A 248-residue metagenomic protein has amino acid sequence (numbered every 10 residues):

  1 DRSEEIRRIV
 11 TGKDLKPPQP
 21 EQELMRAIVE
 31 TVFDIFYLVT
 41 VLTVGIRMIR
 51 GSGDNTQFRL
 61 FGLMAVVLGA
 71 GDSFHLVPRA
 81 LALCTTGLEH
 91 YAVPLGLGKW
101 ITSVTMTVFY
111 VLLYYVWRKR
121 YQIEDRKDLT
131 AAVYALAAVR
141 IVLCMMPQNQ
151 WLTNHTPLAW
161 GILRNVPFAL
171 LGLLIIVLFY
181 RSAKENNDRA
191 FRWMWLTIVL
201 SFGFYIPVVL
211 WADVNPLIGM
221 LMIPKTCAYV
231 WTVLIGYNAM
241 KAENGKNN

Functional and structural regions predicted by a protein language model:
E23-V41: Hydrophobic transmembrane alpha-helical segments in integral membrane proteins
V41-I49, L112-W117, M145-P147, P167-R189 (+2 more regions): Alpha-helical transmembrane segments in multipass membrane proteins, preferentially the mid-helix core
G45-I49, F74-Y91, G96-T130, G236: Internal transmembrane alpha-helix with an interfacial aromatic "cap," most often the third helix
R50-R59, R118-L129, R181-F191, G245: Membrane-interface helix-boundary motifs at transmembrane edges
G71, L170-L174, R192-V208: Hydrophobic alpha-helical membrane segments
L81-C84, C144-N154, I206-V214: Juxtamembrane "helix-exit" motif on the non-cytosolic side of transmembrane helices
L88-K99, T153-N165, P216-P224: Non-cytosolic membrane-interface motifs at loop->transmembrane helix junctions
V104-L174: Membrane-proximal helix-loop-helix units in multi-pass membrane proteins
